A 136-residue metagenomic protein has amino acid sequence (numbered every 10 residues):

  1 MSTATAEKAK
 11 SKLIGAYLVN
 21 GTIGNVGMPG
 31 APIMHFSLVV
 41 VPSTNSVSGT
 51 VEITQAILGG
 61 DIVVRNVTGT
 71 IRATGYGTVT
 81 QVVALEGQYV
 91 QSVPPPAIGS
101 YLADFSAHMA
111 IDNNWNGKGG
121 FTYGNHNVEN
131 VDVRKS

Functional and structural regions predicted by a protein language model:
S2-A6, D61-R72, N114-S136: Edge beta-strand at a domain terminus
A6-T44, D61: Short, solvent-exposed loop/hinge segments that bridge or flank secondary-structure elements
S11-T22, T44-T50, T78-E86, N114-G120: Short, hydrophobic/aromatic-rich segments at coil-to-beta transitions
P29-M34, D61-T68, G99-D104: Amphipathic hydrophobic-ligand
V40-V64: N-terminal glycine/threonine-rich, aromatic-flanked beta-hairpin/loop signature
E52-I57, E86-S92, T122-V128: Short, solvent-exposed aromatic-acidic interface loops
T68-F105: Mid-chain, well-packed structural core segment of small domains
I98-T122: Helix-rich interaction surfaces within compact, conserved domain-sized segments that mediate assembly or partner
